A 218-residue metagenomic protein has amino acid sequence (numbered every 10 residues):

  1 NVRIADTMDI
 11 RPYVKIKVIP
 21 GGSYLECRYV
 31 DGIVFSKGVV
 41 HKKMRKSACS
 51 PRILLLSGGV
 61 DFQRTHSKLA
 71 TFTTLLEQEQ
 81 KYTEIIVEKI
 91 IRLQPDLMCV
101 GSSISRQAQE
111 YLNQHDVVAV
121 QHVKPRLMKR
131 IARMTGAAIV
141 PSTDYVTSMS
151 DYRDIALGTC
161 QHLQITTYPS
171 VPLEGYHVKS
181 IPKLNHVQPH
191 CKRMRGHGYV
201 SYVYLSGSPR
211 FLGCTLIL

Functional and structural regions predicted by a protein language model:
N1-L218: Core, soluble structural subunits of large cytosolic macromolecular machines
